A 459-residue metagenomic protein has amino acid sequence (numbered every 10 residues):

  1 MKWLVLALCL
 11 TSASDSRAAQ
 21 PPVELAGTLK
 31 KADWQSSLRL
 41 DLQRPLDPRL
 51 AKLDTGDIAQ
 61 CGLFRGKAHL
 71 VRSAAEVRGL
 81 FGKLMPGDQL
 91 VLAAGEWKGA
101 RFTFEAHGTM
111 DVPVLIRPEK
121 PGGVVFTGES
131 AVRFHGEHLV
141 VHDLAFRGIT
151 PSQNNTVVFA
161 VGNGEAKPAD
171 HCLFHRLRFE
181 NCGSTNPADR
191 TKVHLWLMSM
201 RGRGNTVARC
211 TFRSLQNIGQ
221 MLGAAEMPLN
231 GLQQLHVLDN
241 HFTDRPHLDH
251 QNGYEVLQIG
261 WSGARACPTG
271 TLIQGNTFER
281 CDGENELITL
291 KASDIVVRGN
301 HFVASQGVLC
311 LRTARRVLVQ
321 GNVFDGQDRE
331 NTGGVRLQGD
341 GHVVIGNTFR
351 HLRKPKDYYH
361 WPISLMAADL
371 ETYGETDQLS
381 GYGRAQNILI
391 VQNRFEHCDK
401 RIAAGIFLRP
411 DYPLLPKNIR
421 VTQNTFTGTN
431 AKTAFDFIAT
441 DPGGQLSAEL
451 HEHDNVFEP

Functional and structural regions predicted by a protein language model:
W3-S12: Bacterial N-terminal signal peptides
D15-R17: Sec/Tat signal peptide C-region and signal peptidase I cleavage site
A19-K67: N-terminal pre-domain segments of enzymes
T55-G99, T103: Acidic Gly/Asp/Thr-rich repetitive segments characteristic of extracellular carbohydrate-active and adhesion proteins
G62-L63, L84, H107-M110, P118 (+3 more regions): Extracellular/periplasmic catalytic domains that process cell-envelope and extracellular macromolecules
A68-R72, V91-A100, F104-V157, R176 (+2 more regions): Right-handed parallel beta-helix/beta-spiral solenoid domain characteristic of secreted/periplasmic
P86-Q89, V112, Q386: Loop/turn elements at helix/coil->beta-strand transitions in domains of secreted/extracellular proteins
R101, G128-R133, R147-C172, F179-P459: Glycine- and acidic/polar-rich repeat regions and solenoidal domains
